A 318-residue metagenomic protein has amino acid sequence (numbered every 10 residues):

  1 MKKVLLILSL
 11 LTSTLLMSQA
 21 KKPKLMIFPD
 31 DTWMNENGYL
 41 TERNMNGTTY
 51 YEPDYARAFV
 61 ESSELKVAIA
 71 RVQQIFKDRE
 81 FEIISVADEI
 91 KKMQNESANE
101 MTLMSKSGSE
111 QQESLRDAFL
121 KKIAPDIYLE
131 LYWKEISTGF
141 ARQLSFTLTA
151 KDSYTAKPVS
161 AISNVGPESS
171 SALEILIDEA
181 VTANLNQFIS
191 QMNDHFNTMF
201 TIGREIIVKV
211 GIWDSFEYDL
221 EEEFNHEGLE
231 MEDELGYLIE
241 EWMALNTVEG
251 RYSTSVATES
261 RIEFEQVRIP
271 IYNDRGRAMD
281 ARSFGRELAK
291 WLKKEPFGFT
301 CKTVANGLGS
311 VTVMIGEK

Functional and structural regions predicted by a protein language model:
M1-K22: Bacterial Sec-dependent N-terminal signal peptides
A20-K22, S63, V67, R71 (+4 more regions): Extracytoplasmic
A20-L40, K157-R251, F284, K318: C-terminal/domain-edge helix-coil "capping" segments
F28-D31, V86-D88, Y132-W133: Active-site-proximal beta-strand/loop segments in catalytic clefts of secreted hydrolases
N35-G38, M93-S97, T138-Q143, E217-D219: Extracytoplasmic/secreted cell-surface and envelope-processing proteins
T41-S114, F119-Y128, E232-F297: N-terminal segment of the mature soluble domain
I127-S171, N306-E317: Amphipathic beta-strand/beta-sheet edge segments enriched in Tyr/Trp
F284-K318: A cross-taxonomic marker for long C-terminal extensions/tails that follow the last structured domain
